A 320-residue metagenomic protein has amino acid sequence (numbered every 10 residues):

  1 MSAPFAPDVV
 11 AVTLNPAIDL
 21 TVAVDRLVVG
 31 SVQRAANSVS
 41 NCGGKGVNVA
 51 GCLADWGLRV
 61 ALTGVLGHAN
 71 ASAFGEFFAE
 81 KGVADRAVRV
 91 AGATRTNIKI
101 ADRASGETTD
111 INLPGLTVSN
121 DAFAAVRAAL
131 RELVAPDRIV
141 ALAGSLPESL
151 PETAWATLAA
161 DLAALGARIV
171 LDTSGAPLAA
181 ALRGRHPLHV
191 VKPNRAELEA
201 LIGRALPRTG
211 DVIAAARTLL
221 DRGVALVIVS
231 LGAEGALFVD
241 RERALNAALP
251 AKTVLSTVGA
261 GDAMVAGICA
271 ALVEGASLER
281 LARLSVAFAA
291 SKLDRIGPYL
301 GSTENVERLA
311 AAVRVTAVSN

Functional and structural regions predicted by a protein language model:
M1-T63, S72-A73, T316-N320: Glycine-rich phosphate/adenosyl-contacting loop at the front of the ribokinase-like
V9, R59-V60, D85, I169 (+1 more regions): Hydrophobic anchor at the start of a short beta-strand that flanks the dinucleotide cofactor-binding loop
S31-V32, D55-R138, R308-N320: Conserved N-terminal subdomain of the carbohydrate kinase-like
G51, I98-I100, G235-F238: Short beta-strand scaffold segments in enzyme catalytic cores
A54, A159, A163, V273: Gly/Ala-rich phosphate-binding loop of Rossmann-like dinucleotide-binding domains, activating on the conserved
P136-S149: Short acidic, glycine-rich surface-loop motifs adjacent to enzyme active sites
T153-E242: Conserved phosphate/ATP/ADP-binding segment of small-molecule kinases
R183, G210-N320: Conserved phosphate-binding/catalytic region of the ribokinase-like
